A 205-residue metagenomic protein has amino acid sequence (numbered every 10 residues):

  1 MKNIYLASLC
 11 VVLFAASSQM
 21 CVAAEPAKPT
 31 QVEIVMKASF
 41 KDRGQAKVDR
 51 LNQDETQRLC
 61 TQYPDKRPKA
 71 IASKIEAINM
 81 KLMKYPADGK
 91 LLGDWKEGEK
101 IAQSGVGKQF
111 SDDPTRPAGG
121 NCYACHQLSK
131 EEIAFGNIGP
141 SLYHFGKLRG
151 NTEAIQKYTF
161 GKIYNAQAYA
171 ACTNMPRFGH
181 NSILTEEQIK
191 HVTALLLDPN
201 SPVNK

Functional and structural regions predicted by a protein language model:
M1-A7: Positively charged n-region of N-terminal signal peptides that target proteins for export
N3, F14, Q19-K108, K162 (+1 more regions): Post-cleavage N-terminal segment of exported redox proteins
T30-Q31, A38-K41, G93-E97, Y123-A124 (+2 more regions): Extracytoplasmic electron-transfer domains, predominantly the class I c-type cytochrome c fold
P86-A87, S111, F178-N181: Generic anion/oxyanion-binding catalytic loop in active/binding sites
K108-S111, E131-F135, P202: Secretory-pathway/luminal and periplasmic proteins that interact with or process carbohydrate-rich
F110-N121: Local sequence-structure signature of Cys/Sec-based thiol-disulfide redox active-site neighborhoods
